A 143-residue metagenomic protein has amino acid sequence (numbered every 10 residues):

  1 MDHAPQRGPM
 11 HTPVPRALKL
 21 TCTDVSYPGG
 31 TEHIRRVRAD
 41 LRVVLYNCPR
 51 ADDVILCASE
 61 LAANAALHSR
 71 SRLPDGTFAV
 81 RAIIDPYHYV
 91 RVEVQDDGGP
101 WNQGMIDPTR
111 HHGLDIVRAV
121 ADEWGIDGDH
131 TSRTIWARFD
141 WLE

Functional and structural regions predicted by a protein language model:
M1-D24, A66-E143: Conserved beta-strand-loop-beta-strand hairpin that lines the nucleotide-binding pocket of ATP/GTP-utilizing enzymes
M1-L56: Bergerat-fold GHKL ATPase/HATPase_c domain
P49-L73: Conserved ATP-binding N-box helix of the HATPase_c
